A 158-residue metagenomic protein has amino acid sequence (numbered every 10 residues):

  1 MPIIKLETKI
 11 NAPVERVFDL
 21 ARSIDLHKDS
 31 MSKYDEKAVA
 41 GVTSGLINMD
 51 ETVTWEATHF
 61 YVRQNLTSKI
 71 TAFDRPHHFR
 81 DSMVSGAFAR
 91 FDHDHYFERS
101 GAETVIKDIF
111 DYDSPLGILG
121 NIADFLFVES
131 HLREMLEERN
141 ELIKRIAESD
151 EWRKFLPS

Functional and structural regions predicted by a protein language model:
M1-S44, N48: Hydrophobic ligand-binding cavity/cleft-lining segments
I3-K5, R63-T67, R90-H93: Short, surface-exposed coil-to-beta transition loops
K5-N11, E56, K69, Y96-E98 (+1 more regions): Generic structural detector for well-ordered beta-strands
I10-A12, H59-Y61, A72, A87 (+1 more regions): Beta-strand elements of well-folded, non-transmembrane domains
V14-E15, A72-P76, Y96-V105: A short, structured loop/turn motif at beta-sheet edges
R22, E134, E138-E141: Alpha-helical coiled-coil heptad-repeat segments used for dimerization/assembly
A38-S85, V105, E138-P157: Glycine-rich portal/gate segments that line the openings of hydrophobic small-molecule binding cavities
S82-E134: Beta-strand/loop substructures that line and gate deep hydrophobic ligand-binding cavities in soluble
